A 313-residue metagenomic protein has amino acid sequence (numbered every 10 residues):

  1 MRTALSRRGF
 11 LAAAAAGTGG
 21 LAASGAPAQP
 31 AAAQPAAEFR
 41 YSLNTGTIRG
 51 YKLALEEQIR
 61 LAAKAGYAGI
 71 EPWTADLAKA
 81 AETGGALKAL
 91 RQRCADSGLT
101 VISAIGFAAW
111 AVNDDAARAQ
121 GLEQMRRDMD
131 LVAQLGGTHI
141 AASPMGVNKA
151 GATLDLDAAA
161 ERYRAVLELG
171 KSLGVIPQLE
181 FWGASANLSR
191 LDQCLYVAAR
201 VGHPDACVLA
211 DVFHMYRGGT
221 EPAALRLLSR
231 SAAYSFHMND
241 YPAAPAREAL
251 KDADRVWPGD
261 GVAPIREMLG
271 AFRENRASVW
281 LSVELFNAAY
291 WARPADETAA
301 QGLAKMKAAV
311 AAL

Functional and structural regions predicted by a protein language model:
R2-G25, Q29-S42, T47-A65, L188-A210 (+1 more regions): Histidine-acidic metal/acid-base catalytic patches
A14-G19, A23, P35, I59 (+5 more regions): Active-site acidic/histidine proton-transfer and metal-coordination neighborhood in alpha/beta enzyme cores
N44-G46, D76-A78, D114-A116, A152-L154 (+3 more regions): Short, contiguous strand/loop micro-motifs
T47-R49, T74-D76, F107-A108, P144-N148 (+4 more regions): Active-site-proximal loop/turn and secondary-structure-junction residues that shape catalytic pockets, frequently
A65-T74, I102-A108: Short, conserved active-site loops that position catalytic residues or coordinate cofactors/metal ions across diverse
A68-G69, T100, T138, I176 (+1 more regions): Residue-level detector of anion-binding/catalytic polar loops
E71, S103-I105, A141, Q178 (+2 more regions): Conserved beta-strand positions in the central sheet of alpha/beta enzyme cores
E71-C94, G146-A150: Glycine-rich, proline-tolerant flexible connector loops at the mouths of alpha/beta enzymes
